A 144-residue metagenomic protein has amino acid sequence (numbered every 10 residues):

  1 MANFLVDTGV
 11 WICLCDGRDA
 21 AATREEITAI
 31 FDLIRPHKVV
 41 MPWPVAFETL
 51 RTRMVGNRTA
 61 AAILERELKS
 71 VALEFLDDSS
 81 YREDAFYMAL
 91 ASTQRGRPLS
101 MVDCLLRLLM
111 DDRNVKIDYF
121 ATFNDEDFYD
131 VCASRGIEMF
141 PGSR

Functional and structural regions predicted by a protein language model:
M1-M41, R53-L64: Short, well-structured N-terminal submotif of metal-dependent ribonuclease cores
M1-N3, R107-R144: Acidic, PIN/NYN-like endoribonuclease modules and their adjacent C-terminal/linker elements
V6-V10, R66-L68, E83-M88: Short, basic/glycine-rich phosphate-binding loops at helix/coil junctions that contact nucleotide phosphates
P42-P44, L76-S79, F140-R144: Conserved beta-strand termini and adjacent loop/short-helix elements that scaffold enzyme active sites in alpha/beta
V55-S79: Helix-adjacent hinge/juxtasegments
E74-F123: Active-site neighborhoods of divalent-metal-dependent phosphate/nucleic-acid chemistry enzymes
